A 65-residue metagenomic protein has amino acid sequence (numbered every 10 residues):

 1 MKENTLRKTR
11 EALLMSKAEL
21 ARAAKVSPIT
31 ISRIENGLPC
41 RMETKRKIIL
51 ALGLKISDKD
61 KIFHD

Functional and structural regions predicted by a protein language model:
N4-A23: Short basic helix-loop element that most often maps to the first helix and adjoining turn of HTH DNA-binding modules
S16, T30, T44: Ser/Thr-centric signal marking residues that sit in or immediately flank functional binding/regulatory motifs
A18, P28-I29, S57: Key DNA-contact positions within bacterial/archaeal DNA-binding proteins
K25-C40: Recognition helix of helix-turn-helix/homeodomain-like DNA-binding domains that insert into the DNA major groove
M42-D60: DNA major-groove recognition helix of helix-turn-helix/homeodomain DNA-binding modules
I62-D65: A short, Lys/Arg-enriched interface patch at domain edges and termini
